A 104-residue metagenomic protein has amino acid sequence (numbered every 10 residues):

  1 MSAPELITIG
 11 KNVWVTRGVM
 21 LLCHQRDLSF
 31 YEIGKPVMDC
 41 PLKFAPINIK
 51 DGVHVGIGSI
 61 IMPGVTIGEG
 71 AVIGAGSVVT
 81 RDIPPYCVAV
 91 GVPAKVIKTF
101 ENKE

Functional and structural regions predicted by a protein language model:
M1-T66, V92-P93, F100-E101: Flexible, glycine/small-residue-enriched loop-and-beta-strand segment within the central core of proteins
V65-V90: C-terminal/domain-terminus segments
I83, C87-E104: C-terminal end-helix/capping segment
